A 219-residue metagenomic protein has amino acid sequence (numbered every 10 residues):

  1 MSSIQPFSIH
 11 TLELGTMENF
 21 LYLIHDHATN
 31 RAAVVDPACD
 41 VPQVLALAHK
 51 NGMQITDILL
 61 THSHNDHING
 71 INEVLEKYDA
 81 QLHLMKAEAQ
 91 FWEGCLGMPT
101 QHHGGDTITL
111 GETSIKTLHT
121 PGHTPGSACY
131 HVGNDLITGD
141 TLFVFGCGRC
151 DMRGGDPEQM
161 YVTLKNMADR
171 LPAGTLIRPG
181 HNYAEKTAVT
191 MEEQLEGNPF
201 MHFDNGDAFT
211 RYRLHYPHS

Functional and structural regions predicted by a protein language model:
S2-N51, C129-G139: Conserved beta-strand hairpin/beta-sheet module of binuclear metal-dependent hydrolase folds, prominently
T11, T117-L118: Conserved S-adenosyl-L-methionine
L12, H102-H103, M191: Hydrophobic residues at beta-strand termini and immediately following loops that shape nucleotide-binding pockets
E18, T29-A32, C39-K116, E196-F200 (+1 more regions): Active-site HxH/HxHxD metal-binding segment of metal-dependent hydrolases
I24, T61, T120: Conserved S/T- and glycine-rich ATP-binding loop of Class I adenylate-forming
P37, I68, M160, L164: Aromatic/hydrophobic pocket-lining residues that form the small-molecule binding cavity in soluble enzyme cores
H119, T124-S219: Metallo-beta-lactamase
